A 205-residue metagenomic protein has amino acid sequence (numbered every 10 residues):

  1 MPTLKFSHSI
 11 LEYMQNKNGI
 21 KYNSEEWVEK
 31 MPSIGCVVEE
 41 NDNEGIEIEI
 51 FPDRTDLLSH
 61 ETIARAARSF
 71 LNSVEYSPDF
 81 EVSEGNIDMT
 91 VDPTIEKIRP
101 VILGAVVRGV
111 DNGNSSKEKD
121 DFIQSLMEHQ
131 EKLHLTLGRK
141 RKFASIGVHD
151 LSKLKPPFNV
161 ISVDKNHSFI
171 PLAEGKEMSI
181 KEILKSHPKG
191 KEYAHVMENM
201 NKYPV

Functional and structural regions predicted by a protein language model:
M1-V205: RNA/tRNA-interacting regions in translation and RNA-turnover enzymes
